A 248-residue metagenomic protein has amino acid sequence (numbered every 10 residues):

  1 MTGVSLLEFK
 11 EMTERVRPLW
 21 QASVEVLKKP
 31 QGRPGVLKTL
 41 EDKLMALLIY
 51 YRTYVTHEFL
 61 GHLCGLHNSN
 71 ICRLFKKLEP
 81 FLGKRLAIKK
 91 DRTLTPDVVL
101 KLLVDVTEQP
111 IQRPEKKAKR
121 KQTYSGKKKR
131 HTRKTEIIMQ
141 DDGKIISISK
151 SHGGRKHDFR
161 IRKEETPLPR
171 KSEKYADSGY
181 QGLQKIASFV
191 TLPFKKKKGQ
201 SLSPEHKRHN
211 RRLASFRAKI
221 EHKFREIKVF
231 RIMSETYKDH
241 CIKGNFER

Functional and structural regions predicted by a protein language model:
M1-P34: Charged, often Cys/His-bearing segments associated with DNA-binding zinc-finger transcription factors
S5, T39, L202-E205: Ser/Thr-centered flexible coil motifs
G32-G35, L44-L47, K134-T135: Short, charged beta->alpha transition segments
V36, Y50, G61: Short, charged/polar micro-motifs that form catalytic or ligand-binding hotspots
T39-T53: Short, amphipathic alpha-helical "recognition" segments used to contact nucleic acids or chromatin
Y54-R248: Short, well-ordered secondary-structure "scaffold" segments embedded in the functional core of diverse domains
